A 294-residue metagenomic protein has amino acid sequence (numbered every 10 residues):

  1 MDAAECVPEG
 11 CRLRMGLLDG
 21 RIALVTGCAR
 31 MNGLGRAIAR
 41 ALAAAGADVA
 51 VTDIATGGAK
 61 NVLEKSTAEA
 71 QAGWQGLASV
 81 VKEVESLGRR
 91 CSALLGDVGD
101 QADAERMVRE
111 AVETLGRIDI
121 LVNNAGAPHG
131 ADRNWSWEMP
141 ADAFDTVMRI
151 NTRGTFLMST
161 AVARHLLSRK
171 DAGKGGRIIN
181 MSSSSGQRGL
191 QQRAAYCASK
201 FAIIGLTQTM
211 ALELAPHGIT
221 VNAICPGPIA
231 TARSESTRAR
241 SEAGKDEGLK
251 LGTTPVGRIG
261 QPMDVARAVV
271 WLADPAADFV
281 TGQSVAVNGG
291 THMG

Functional and structural regions predicted by a protein language model:
E5-R14, P128, R188, G252-T253 (+3 more regions): Short C-terminal tail/terminal secondary-structure segment of NAD(P)H-dependent dehydrogenase/reductase domains
G16-V51, T56: Canonical Rossmann dinucleotide-binding motif of NAD(H)/NADP(H)-dependent dehydrogenases/reductases, specifically
Q71-Q75, L95-M107, A141, M263-D264: The beta1-alpha1 cofactor-binding region of Rossmann-like NAD(H)/NADP(H)-dependent oxidoreductases
D132-S136, P140-D145, K250: Substrate-binding pocket helix/loop in short-chain dehydrogenase/reductase
S159, S199, T207: Active-site helix of classical SDR
R164, S168, L212-P216, D278: Alpha-helical segment proximal to the catalytic Tyr-Lys
S183: Residue(s) in the substrate-gating loop at a strand-loop-helix junction that position the organic substrate next
